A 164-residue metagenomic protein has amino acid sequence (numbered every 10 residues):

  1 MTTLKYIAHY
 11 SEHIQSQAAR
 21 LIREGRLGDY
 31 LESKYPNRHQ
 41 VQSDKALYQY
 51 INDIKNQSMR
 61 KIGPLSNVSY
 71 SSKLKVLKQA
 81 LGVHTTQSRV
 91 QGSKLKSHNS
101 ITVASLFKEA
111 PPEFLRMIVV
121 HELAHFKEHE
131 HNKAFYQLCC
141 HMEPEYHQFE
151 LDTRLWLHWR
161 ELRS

Functional and structural regions predicted by a protein language model:
M1-R116, F126-S164: Active-site-proximal or metal-binding-adjacent scaffold patches in catalytic folds
V119: Histidine-centered acyl-transfer/condensation active-site motif and its immediate structural neighborhood
E122: Walker B catalytic acidic pair
